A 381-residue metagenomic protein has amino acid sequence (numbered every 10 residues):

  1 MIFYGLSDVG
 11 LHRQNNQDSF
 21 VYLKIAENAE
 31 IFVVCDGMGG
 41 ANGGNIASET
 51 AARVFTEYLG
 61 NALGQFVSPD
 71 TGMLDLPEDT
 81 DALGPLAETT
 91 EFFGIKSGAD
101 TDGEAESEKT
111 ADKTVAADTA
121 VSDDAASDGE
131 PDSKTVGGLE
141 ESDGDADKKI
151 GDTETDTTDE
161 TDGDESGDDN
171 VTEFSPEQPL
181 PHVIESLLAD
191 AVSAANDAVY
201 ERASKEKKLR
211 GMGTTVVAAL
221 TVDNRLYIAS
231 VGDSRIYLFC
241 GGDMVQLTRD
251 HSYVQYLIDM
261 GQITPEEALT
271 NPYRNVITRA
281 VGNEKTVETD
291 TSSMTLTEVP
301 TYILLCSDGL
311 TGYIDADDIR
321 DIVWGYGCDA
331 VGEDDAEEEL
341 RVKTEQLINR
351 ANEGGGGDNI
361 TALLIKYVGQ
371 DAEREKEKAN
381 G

Functional and structural regions predicted by a protein language model:
M1-G381: PP2C/PPM-type serine/threonine phosphatase catalytic domain
